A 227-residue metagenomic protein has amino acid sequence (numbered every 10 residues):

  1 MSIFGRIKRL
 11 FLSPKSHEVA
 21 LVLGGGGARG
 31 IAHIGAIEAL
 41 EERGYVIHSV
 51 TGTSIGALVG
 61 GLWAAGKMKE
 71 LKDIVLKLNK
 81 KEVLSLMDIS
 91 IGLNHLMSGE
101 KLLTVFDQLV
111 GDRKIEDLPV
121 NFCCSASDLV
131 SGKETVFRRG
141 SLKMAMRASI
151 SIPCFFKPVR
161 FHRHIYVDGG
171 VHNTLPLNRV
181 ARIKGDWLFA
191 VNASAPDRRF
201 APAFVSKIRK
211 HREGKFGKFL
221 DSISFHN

Functional and structural regions predicted by a protein language model:
M1-V50: Helix-rich "cap/lid" substructures immediately adjacent to catalytic or cofactor-binding pockets
S2, K15-V19, M68-V105, S127-S141 (+1 more regions): Non-catalytic peripheral regions of patatin-like phospholipases
G26, A36, G56, C124 (+4 more regions): Conserved small-residue
H33, A57, N173: Catalytic nucleophile loop
G35-R43, A65-E70, G140-K143: A glycine- and small-aliphatic-rich helix-loop capping segment at beta-alpha/alpha-beta transitions that lines
V46-A64: Catalytic nucleophile loop
V83, V110-N121: A short alpha-helix-loop-beta-strand transition element characteristic of N-terminal alpha/beta dinucleotide-binding
D107, M144-P158, G169-P176: Active-site glycine-rich loop that binds ribose-phosphate moieties when present
